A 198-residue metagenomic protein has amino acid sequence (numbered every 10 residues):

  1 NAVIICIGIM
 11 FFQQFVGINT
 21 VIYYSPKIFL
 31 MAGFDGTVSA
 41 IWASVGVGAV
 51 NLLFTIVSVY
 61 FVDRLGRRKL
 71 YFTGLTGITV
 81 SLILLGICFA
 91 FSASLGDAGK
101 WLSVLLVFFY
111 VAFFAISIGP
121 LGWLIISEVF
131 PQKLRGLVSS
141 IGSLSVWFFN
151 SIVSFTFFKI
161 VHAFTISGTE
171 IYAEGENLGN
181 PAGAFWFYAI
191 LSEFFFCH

Functional and structural regions predicted by a protein language model:
N1-H198: Alpha-helical transmembrane bundle of multi-pass membrane proteins
